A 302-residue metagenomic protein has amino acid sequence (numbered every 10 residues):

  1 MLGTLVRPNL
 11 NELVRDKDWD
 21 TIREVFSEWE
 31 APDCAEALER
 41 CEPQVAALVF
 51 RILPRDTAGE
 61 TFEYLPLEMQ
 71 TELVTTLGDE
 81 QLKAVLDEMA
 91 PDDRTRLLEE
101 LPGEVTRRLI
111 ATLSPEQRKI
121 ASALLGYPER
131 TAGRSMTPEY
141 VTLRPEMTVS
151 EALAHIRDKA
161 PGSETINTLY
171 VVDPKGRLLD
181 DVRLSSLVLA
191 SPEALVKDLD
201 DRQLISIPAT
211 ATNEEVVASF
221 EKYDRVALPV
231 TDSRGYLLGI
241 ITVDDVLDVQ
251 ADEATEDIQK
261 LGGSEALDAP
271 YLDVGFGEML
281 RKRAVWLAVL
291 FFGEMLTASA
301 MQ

Functional and structural regions predicted by a protein language model:
M1-E265: Hydrophobic packing positions in regular secondary-structure scaffolds
P270, V274-Q302: Core alpha-helical transmembrane segments of integral membrane proteins
